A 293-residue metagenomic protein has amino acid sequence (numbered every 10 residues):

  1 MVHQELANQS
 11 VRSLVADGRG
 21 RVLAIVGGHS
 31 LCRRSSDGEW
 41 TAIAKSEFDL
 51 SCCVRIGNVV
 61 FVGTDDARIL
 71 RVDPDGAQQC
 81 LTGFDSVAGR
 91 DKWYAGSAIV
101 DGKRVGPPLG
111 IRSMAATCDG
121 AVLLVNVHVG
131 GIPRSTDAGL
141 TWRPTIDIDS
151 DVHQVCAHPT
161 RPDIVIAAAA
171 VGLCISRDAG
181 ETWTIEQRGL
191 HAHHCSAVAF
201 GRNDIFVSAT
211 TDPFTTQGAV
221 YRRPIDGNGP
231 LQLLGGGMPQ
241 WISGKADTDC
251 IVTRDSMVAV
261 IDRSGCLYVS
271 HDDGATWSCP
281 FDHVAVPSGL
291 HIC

Functional and structural regions predicted by a protein language model:
M1-C293: Extracellular glycan-interacting surfaces
